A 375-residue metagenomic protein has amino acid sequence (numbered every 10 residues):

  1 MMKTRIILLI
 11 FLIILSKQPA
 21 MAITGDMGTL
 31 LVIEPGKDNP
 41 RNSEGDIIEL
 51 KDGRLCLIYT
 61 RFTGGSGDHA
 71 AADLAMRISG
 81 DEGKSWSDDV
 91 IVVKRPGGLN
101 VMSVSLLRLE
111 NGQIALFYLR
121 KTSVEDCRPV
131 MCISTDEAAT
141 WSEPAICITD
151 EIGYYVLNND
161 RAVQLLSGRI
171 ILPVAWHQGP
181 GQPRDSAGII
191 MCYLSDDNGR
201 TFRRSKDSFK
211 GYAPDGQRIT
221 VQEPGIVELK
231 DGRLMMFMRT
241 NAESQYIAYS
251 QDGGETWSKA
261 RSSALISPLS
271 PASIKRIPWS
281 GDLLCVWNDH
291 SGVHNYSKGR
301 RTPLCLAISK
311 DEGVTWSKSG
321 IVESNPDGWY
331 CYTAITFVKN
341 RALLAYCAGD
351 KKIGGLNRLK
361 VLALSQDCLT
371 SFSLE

Functional and structural regions predicted by a protein language model:
M1-R5: Positively charged n-region of N-terminal signal peptides that target proteins for export
I6-L15: Sec-dependent N-terminal signal peptides
M21-E375: Asp-box/BNR beta-propeller blade signature and adjacent active/binding-site loops in extracellular glycan-interacting
